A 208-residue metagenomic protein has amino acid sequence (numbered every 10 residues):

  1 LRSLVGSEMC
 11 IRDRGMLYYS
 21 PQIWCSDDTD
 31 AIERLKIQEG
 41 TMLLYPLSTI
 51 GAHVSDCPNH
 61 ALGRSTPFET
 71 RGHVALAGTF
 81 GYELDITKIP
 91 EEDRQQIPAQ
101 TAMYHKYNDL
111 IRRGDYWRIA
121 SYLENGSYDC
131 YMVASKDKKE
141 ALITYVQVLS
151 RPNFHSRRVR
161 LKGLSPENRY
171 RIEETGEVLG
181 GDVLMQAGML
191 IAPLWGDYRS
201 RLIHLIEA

Functional and structural regions predicted by a protein language model:
L1-G6, I11: Single conserved hydrophobic/aromatic residue that forms the stacking wall/gate of nucleotide- or nucleobase-binding
R2, A75, I143, I172: Conserved, mostly hydrophobic/aromatic
R12-H105: Aromatic/acidic polysaccharide-binding cleft in carbohydrate-active enzymes
H60-G63, F154-R157, E173: Short conserved micro-motifs at the rims of enzyme active sites and ligand-binding pockets
A99-E124: Glycine-rich, Lys/Arg-enriched anion-binding loops that position phosphate/diphosphate groups for phosphoryl
Y122-S165: Carbohydrate-binding surface patches
K162-E177: Solvent-exposed beta-hairpin/edge-strand motifs
G181-A208: C-terminal beta-strand-rich structural cap/linker in extracellular carbohydrate-active enzymes
